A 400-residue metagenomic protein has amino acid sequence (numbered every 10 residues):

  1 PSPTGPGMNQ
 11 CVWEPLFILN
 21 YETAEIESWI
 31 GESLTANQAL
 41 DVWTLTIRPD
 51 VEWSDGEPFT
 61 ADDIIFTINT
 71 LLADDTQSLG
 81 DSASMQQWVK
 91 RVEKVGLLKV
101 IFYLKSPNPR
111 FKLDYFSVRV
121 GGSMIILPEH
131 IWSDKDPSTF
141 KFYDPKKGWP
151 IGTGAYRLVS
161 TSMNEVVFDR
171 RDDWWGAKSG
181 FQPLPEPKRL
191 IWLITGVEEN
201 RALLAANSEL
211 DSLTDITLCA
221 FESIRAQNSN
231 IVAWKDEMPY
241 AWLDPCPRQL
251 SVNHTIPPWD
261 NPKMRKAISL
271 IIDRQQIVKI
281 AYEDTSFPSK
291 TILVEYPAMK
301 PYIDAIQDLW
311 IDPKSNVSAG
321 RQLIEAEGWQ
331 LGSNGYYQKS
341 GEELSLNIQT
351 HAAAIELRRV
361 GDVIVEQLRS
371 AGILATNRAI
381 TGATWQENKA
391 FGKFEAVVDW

Functional and structural regions predicted by a protein language model:
P1-N9, W29-I30, E57, F111-M124 (+3 more regions): A structural "hinge/loop" feature
P1-Q38, N69, I151: N-terminal lobe/hinge region of extracytoplasmic solute-binding protein
N20-E25, R119-L184, R189, E199-N200 (+1 more regions): Gly/Pro-rich hinge or "lid" segments in bacterial periplasmic/extracellular proteins
E32-S78, V95, I101, R110-F111 (+3 more regions): Aromatic- and charge-enriched surface segment that lines or borders ligand/interaction sites
T46, S82-K135, R157, D273-Q276: Surface-exposed binding/hinge segments that line and control ligand-binding clefts or catalytic entry sites
R48, D144, W174-R225, V360-E366 (+1 more regions): Ligand-site clamp/hinge motif
L71, R91-K94, V159-D169, I191-I256 (+7 more regions): Extracellular/periplasmic solute-recognition and catalytic clefts
Y156, I272, P288-S333, H351-V360: Structural transition elements
